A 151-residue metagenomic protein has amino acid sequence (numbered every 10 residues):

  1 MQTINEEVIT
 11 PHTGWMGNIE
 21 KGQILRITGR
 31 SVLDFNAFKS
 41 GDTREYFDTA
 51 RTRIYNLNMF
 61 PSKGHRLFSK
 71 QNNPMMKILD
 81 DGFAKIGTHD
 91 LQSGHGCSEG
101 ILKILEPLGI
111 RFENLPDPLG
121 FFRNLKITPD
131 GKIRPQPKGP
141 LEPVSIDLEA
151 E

Functional and structural regions predicted by a protein language model:
M1-E151: Acidic, Ser/Thr/Pro
